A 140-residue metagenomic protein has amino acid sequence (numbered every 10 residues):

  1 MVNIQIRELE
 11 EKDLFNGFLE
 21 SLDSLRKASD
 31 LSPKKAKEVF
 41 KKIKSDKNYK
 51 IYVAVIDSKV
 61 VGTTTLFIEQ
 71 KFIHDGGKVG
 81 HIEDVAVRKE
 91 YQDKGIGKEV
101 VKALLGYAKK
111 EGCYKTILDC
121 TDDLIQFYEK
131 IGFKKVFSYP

Functional and structural regions predicted by a protein language model:
M1-K35, Y139: Short amphipathic alpha-helix that is part of the acyltransferase structural core
I4, K59-T63, G80: Glycine-rich phosphate/pyrophosphate-binding loop shared by adenosine-nucleotide-utilizing enzymes
K41-V53, H81: A short helix-loop-beta-strand connector motif used in the catalytic cores of GNAT acetyltransferases and, in some
V53, K59-I68, A86: Conserved beta-strand in the GNAT
I68-K71, I117-D119, D123, E129 (+1 more regions): Conserved catalytic-core motifs of GNAT/GCN5-like acyltransferases
Q70-I82, Q92: A conserved beta-turn-beta hairpin within the catalytic core of GNAT-like acetyltransferases that forms part
V87, D93-G106: Conserved acetyl-CoA-binding loop-helix of GNAT-fold acetyltransferases
V101, A108-C120: Conserved GNAT acetyl-CoA-binding A-motif
